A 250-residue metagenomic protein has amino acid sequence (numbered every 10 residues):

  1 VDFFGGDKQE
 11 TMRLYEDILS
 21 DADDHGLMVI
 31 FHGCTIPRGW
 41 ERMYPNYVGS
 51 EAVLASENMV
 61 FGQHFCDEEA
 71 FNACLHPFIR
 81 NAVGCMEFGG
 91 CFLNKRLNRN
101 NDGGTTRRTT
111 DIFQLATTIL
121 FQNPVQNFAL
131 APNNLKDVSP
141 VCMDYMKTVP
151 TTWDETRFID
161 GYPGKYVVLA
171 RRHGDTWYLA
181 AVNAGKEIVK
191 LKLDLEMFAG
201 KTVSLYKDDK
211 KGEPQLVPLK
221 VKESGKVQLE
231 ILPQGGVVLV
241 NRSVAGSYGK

Functional and structural regions predicted by a protein language model:
V1-F4, I30-H32, A180-V182, Y206 (+1 more regions): Generic beta-strand/beta-sheet core signal
V1-R108: Aromatic- and carboxylate-enriched substrate-binding clefts and catalytic-loop regions of carbohydrate-active enzymes
G6-E10, I36-E41, K95-L97, N127-A129 (+5 more regions): Flexible loop/turn segments at secondary-structure boundaries
I112, A116-I159: Catalytic cores of secreted or luminal carbohydrate-active enzymes
T156-F158, V168-L169, V217-P218, K226-L229: Beta-strand-rich interaction surfaces with strong enrichment in secreted/lumenal proteins
Y162-A199, Q234-V240: Carbohydrate-binding surface patches
L205-S224: Solvent-exposed beta-strand/loop surfaces of large extracellular or lumenal domains
L219-K250: C-terminal beta-strand-rich structural cap/linker in extracellular carbohydrate-active enzymes
